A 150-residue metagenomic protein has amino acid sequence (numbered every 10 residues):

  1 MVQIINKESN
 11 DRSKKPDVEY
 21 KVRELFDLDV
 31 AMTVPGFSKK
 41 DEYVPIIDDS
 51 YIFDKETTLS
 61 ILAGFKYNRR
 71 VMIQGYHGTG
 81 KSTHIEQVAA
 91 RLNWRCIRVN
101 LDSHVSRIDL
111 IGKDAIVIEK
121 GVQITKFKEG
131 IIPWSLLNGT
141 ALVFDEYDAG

Functional and structural regions predicted by a protein language model:
M1-G150: AAA+ P-loop NTPase catalytic core and its hallmark functional loops
